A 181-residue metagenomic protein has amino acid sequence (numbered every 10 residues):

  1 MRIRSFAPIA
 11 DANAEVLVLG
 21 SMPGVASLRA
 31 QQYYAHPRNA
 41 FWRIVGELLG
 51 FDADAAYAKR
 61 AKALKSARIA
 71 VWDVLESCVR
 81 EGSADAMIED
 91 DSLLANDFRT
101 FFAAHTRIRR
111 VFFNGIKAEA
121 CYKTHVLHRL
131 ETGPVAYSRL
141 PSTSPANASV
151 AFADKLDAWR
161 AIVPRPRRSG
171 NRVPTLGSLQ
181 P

Functional and structural regions predicted by a protein language model:
M1-D11, E15, H36-P37, G82-R99 (+1 more regions): C-terminal capping/extension of enzyme domains
E15-V16, R110: Structural motif
L17-S21: N-terminal nucleotide-binding beta1-loop-alpha1 segment
M22-P23, K117-A118, S144: Catalytic metal-binding/acid-base residues of hydrolase active sites
A26-E89: Short, surface-exposed acidic-centric catalytic microdomains
R43, K62, S66, T100-A103 (+2 more regions): Replace "anionic and nucleotidyl ligands
V45, C121-Y122: Hydrophobic packing residues within well-ordered alpha-helices of enzyme cores
S66-C121: Internal catalytic-core helix/loop-beta-alpha segment that presents or stabilizes conserved functional determinants
